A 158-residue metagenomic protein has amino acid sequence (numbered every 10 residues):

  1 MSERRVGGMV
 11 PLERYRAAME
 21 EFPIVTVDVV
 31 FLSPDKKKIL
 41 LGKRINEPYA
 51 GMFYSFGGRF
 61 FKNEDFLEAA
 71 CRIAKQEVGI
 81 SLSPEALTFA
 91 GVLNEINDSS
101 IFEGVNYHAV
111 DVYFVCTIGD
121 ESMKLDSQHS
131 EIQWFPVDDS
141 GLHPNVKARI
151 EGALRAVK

Functional and structural regions predicted by a protein language model:
M1-D35, G104: Acidic, metal-coordinating catalytic segment for phosphate/diphosphate chemistry, firing primarily on the Nudix
V25-V27, V110-V112, S130: Change "...and in nucleic-acid phosphodiester-cleaving endonucleases..." to "...and in nucleic-acid processing enzymes
L32-K38, E47-Y49, F61, N94-D98 (+1 more regions): Short, charged/polar surface micro-motifs in flexible loops or helix N-caps
K37-E77, S81: Conserved Nudix-box catalytic region and its N-terminal flanking loop in Nudix hydrolases and closely related
G79-S122: Active-site segment of metal-dependent pyrophosphate-handling enzymes, primarily the Nudix hydrolase catalytic core
Y113-V115, M123-A156: NUDIX/MutT-family hydrolases
